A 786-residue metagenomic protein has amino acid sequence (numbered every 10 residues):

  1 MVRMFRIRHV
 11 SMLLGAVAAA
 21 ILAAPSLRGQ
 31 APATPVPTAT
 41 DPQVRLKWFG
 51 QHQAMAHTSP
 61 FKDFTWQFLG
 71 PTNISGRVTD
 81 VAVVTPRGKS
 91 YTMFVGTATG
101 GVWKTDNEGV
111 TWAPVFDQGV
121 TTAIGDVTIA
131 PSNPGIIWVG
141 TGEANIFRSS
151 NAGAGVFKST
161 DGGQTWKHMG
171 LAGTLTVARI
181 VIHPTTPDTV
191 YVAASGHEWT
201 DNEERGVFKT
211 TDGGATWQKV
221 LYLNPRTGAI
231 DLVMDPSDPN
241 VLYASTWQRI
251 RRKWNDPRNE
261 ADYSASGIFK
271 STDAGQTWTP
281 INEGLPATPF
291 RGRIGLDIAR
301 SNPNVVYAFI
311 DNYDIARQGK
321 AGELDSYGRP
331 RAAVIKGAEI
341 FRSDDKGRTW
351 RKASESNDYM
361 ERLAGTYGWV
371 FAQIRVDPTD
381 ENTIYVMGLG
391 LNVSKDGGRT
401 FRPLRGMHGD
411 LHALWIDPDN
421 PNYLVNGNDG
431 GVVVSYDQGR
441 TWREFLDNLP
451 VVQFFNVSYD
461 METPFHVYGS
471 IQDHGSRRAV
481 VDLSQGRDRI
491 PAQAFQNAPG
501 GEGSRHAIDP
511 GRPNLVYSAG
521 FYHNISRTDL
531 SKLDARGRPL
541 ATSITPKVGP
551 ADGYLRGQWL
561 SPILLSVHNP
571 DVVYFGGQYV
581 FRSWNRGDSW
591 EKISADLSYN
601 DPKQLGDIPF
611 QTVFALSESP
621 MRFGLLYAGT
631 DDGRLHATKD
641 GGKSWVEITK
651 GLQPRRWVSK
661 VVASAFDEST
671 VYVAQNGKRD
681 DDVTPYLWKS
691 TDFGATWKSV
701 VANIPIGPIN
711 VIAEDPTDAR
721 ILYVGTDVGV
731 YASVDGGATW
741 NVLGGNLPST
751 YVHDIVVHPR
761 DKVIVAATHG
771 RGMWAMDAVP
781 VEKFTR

Functional and structural regions predicted by a protein language model:
M1, I21-A23, T38, Y263: Helix-centric, low-specificity signal for extended rod-like, repetitive segments
M1-R8: N-terminal secretory signal peptides that target proteins for export/translocation
S11-S26: Bacterial N-terminal signal peptides
Q30-R786: Beta-propeller blade termini and top-face loops
